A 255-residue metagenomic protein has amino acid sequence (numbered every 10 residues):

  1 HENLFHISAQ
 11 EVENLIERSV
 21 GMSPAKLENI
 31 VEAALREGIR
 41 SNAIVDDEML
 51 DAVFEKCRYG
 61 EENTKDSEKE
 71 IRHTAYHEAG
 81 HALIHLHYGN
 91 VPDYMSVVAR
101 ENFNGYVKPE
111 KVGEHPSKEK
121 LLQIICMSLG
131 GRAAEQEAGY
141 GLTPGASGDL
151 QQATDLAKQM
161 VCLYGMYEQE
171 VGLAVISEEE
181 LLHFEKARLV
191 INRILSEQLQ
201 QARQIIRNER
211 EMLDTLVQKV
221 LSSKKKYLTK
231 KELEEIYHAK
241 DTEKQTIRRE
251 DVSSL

Functional and structural regions predicted by a protein language model:
H1-D51, K65, S128-Q136, L163-A174: Conserved C-terminal "switch" segment of AAA+ ATPases
G21, A75-Y76: Alpha-helical architecture
K26, G80-H81: Short hydrophobic/aromatic residue motifs in ordered secondary structure
A52-V53, A75: Segments enriched in small hydrophobic residues
K56-C57: Terminal C-lobe "cap" of eukaryotic-type protein kinase domains
E61: Catalytic-site signature segments of enzymes, centered on catalytic residues
T64, E70-A75, A82-L255: Soluble catalytic regions of large protease machineries
